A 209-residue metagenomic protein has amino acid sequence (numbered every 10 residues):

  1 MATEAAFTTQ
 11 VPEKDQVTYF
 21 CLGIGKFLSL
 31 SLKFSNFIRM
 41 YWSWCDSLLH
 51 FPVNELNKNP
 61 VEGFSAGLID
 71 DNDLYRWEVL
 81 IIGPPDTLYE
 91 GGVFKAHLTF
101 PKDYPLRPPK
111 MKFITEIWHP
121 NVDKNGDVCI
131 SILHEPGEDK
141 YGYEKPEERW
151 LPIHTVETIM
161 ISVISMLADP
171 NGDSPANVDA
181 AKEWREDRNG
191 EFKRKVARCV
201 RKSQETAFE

Functional and structural regions predicted by a protein language model:
M1-V93, H97-E209: UBC/E2-like fold recognition across ubiquitin and ubiquitin-like conjugation systems, capturing catalytically active
